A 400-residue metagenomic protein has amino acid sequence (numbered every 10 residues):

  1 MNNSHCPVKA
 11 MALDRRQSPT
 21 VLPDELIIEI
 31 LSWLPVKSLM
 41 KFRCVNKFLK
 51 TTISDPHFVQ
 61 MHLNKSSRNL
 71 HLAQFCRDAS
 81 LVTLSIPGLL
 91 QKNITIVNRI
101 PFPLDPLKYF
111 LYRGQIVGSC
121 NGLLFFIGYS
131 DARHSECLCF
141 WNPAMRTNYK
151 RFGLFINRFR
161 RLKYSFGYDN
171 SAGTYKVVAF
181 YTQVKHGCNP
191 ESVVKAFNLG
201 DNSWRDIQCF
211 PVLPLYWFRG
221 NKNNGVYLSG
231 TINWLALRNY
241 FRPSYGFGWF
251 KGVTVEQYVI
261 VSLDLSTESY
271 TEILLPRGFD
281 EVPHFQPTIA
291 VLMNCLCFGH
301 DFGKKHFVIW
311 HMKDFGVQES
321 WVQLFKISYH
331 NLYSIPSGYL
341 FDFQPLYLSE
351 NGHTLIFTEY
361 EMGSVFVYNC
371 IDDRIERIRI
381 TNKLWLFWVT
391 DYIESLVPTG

Functional and structural regions predicted by a protein language model:
M1-G400: N-terminal entry/capping and adjacent linker segments that precede and initiate structured domains
